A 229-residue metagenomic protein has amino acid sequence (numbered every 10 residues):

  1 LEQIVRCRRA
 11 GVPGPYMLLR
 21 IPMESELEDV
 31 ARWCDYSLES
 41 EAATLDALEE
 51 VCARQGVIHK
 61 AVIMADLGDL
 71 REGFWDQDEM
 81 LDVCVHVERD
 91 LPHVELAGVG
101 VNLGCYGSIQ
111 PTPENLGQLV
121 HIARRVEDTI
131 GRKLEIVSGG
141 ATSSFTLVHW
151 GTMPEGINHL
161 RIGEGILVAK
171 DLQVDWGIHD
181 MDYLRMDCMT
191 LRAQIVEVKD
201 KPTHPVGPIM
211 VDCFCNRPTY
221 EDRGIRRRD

Functional and structural regions predicted by a protein language model:
L1-D35, D46, L147: N-terminal active-site wall of soluble small-molecule enzyme domains
L1-E2, R20-E24, A42-T44, A65-L67 (+1 more regions): Short, acidic/turn-prone active-site loops that include or flank metal/cofactor- and phosphate-binding residues
A10-P15, D29-Y36, A53-K60, T152-R161: Glycine-enriched alpha-helix->loop->beta-strand junction motifs that scaffold or abut catalytic
Y36-A47, Q77-D82: Glycine-rich anion/phosphate-binding loops
V51, H59-K60, A65-T190: Active-site loop/helix belt of alpha/beta enzymes
Q173-D229: Charged (often Lys/Glu-rich) extended helix/loop segments that serve as interaction or gating elements
